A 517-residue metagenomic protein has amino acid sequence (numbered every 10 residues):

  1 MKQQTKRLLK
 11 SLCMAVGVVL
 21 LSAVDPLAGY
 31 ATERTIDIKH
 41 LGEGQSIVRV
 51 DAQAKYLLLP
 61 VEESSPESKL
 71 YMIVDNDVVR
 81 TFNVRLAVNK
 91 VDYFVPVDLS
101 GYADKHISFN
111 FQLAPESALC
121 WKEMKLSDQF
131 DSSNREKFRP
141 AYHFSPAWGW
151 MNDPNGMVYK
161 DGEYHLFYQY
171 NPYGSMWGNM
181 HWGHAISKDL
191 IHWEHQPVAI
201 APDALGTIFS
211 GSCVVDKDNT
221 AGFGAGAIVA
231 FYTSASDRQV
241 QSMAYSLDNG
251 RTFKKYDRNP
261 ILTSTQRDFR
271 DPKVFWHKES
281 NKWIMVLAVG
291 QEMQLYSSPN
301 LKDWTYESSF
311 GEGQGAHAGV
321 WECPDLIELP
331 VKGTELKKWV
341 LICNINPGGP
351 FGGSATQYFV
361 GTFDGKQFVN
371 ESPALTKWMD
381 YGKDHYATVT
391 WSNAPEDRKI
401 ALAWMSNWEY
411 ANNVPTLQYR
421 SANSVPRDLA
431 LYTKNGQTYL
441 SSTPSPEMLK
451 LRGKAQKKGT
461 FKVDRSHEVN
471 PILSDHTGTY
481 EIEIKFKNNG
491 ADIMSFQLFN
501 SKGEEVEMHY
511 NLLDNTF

Functional and structural regions predicted by a protein language model:
K2-C13: Bacterial N-terminal signal peptides that target proteins for export
C13-D25: Bacterial N-terminal signal peptides
R34-D77, L99-L113, G333-E335, T362-F517: Beta-rich accessory regions
I38-E43, I47, V78-V97, A118-N155 (+8 more regions): Surface loop/turn signatures of beta-propeller and other carbohydrate-active proteins
L59, F109-N110, D153-Y173, H195-A199 (+8 more regions): Hydrophobic core segments of beta-strands in well-ordered, beta-rich domains
E67-K69, I73-D75, S145, D161-G162 (+1 more regions): Beta-propeller domains
S68-K69, A118-C120, W177-H181, R238-A244 (+2 more regions): Structural motif
I73, S187, S246-L247, L295-L301 (+1 more regions): Conserved Ser/Thr-centered positions that define the repeating blades of beta-propeller domains
